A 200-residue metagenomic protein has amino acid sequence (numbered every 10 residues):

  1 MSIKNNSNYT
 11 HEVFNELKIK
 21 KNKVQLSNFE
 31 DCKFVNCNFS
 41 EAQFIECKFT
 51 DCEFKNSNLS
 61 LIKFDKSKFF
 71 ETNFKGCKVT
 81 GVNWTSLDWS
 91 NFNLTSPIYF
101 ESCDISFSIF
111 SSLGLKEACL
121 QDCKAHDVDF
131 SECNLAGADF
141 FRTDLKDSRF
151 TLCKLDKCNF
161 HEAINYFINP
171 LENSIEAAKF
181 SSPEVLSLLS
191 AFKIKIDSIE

Functional and structural regions predicted by a protein language model:
M1-E200: Tandem repeat scaffolds
